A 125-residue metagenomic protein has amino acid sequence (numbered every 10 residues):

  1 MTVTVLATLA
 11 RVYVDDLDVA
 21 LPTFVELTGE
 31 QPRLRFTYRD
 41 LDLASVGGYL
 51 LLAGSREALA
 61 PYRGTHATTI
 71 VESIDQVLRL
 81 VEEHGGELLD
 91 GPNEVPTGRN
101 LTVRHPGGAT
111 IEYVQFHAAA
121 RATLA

Functional and structural regions predicted by a protein language model:
M1-L21, T65-A67, H117-A125: N-terminal beta-strand motif that seeds the catalytic metal site of vicinal oxygen chelate
M1-V3, H84-A125: Vicinal oxygen chelate
A7-D15, E57-H84, R99-R104: Vicinal oxygen chelate
T8-A10, R35, P92: Generic beta-strand hydrophobic packing signal
D18-V19, L41, D75-Q76: Short alpha-helical
A20-V25, V81, G108: Conserved active-site tyrosine of GNAT-family acetyltransferases
E26-R33, G85-E87: Conserved acetyl-CoA-binding loop of GNAT-fold acetyltransferases
E30-G64, T110-H117: Conserved short beta-strand elements that form part of the metal-binding/catalytic scaffold of enzyme active sites
